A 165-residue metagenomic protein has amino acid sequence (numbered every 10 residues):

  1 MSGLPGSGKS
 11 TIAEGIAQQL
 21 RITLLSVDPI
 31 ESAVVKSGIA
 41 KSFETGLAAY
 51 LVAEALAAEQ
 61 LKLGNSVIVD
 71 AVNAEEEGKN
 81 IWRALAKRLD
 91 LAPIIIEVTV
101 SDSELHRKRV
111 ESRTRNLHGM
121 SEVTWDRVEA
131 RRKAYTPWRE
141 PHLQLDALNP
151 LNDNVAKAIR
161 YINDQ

Functional and structural regions predicted by a protein language model:
M1: Hydrophobic anchor at the beta1->P-loop junction of P-loop NTPases
L4: P-loop (Walker A) phosphate-binding loop of NTP-binding proteins
S7, T11-L63: Conserved substrate/cofactor phosphate-moiety recognition/catalytic segment in nucleotide-dependent phosphotransferases
P29-E31, T99-L105, L151: Conserved nucleotide-binding/hydrolysis micro-motifs of P-loop NTPases
K41-T45, A86-R88, S112-R115: Short, hinge-like loop/turn segments at secondary-structure boundaries
L47-P93: Glycine-rich phosphate-binding loop used to anchor ATP phosphates in small-molecule kinases, encompassing both
L89-V110, L145: Conserved phosphate-donor/acceptor-positioning beta-strand/loop module used by diverse small-molecule
R115-K157, Q165: Small-molecule kinase domains that catalyze NTP-dependent phosphoryl transfer to phosphate-bearing small molecules
